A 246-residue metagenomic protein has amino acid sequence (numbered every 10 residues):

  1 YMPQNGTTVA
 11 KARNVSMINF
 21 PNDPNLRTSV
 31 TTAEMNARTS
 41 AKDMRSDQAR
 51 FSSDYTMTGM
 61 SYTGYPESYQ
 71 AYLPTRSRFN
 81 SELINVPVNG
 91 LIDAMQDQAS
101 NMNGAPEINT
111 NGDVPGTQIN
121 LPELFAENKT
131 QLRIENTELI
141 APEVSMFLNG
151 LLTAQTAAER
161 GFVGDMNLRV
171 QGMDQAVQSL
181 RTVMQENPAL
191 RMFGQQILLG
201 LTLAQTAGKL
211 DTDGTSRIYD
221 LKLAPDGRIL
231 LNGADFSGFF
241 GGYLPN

Functional and structural regions predicted by a protein language model:
Y1-N246: Glycine-rich, small/hydroxylated-residue low-complexity segments
